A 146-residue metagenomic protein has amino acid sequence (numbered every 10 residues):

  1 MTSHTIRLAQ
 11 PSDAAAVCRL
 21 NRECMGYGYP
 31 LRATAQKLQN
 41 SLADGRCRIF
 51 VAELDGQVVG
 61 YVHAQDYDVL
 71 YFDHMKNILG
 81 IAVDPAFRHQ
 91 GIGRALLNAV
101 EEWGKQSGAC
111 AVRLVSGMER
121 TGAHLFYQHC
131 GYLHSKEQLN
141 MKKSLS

Functional and structural regions predicted by a protein language model:
S3-T5: Extreme N-terminal starter segment of soluble prokaryotic enzymes
L8-S12, C18-H74, L79, L97-N98: Acetyl-CoA-dependent GNAT
Q10, D84, R88, G117: Residue-level recognition of the GNAT/N-acetyltransferase active site
V83, H89-E102, L125, H129: Conserved acetyl-CoA-binding loop-helix of GNAT-fold acetyltransferases
L97, G104-S116: Conserved GNAT acetyl-CoA-binding A-motif
L114-A123, K142: Conserved beta-strand-loop-alpha-helix junction that forms the acyl-donor binding cleft
Q128-E137: Conserved acetyl-CoA-binding loop of GNAT-fold acetyltransferases
E137-S146: Active-site/acyl-donor-binding loops of N-acyltransferases
